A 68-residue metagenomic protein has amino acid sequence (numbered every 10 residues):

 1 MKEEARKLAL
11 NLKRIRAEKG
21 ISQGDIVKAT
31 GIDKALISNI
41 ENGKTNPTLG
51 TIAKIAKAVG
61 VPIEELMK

Functional and structural regions predicted by a protein language model:
M1-E18: A short, Lys/Arg-rich alpha-helix, primarily the initiator
L10, G20-I21, P47-G50: Residue-level signal for the short linker/turn that defines the boundary of a DNA-recognition helix
K13, G24, A53: Residues within the helices of the helix-turn-helix
R16, V27, A56: The alpha-helix within a helix-turn-helix
A17, G31, N42-K44, A53: Residue-level detection of the helix-turn-helix DNA-binding "recognition helix"
G20-N39: Short alpha-helical DNA-recognition segment
N42, V61, K68: Short, conserved catalytic or interaction motifs in soluble domains
T48-E65: DNA major-groove recognition helix of helix-turn-helix/homeodomain DNA-binding modules
